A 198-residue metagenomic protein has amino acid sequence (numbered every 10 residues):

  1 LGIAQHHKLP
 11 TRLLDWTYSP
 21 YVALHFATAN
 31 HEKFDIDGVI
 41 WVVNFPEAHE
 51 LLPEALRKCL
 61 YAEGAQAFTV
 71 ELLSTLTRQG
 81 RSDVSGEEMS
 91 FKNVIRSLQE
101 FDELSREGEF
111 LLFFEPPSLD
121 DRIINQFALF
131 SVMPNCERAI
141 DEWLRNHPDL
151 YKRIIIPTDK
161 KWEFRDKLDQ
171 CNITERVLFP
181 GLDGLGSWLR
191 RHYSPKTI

Functional and structural regions predicted by a protein language model:
L1-I198: Catalytic-core elements of nucleic-acid end-processing and repair enzymes
